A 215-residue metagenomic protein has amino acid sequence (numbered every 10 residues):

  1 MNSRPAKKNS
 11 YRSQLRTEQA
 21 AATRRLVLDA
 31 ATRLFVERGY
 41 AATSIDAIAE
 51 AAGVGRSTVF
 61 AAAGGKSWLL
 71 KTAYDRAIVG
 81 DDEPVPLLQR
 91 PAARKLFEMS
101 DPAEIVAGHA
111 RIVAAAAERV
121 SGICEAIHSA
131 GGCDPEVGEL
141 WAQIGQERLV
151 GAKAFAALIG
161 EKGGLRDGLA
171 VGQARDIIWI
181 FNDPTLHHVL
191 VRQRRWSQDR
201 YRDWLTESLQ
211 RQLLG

Functional and structural regions predicted by a protein language model:
M1-W68: Basic, helix-initiating cap at the start of DNA-binding domains
A20, L28, Y74, V106 (+4 more regions): Amphipathic, non-transmembrane alpha-helical scaffold segments
A52, A63-K66, A73-A77, D134: The DNA-recognition helices of helix-turn-helix-type DNA-binding domains
A62, T72-A73, F155, W204: Residues in the recognition helix of alpha-helical DNA-binding motifs
K66-W68, T72, V79, E83-E118 (+1 more regions): Hydrophobic alpha-helical connector segments
R111-H128, P135-K162, G172-D176, D203 (+1 more regions): Amphipathic alpha-helical packing segments from all-alpha helical-bundle domains
